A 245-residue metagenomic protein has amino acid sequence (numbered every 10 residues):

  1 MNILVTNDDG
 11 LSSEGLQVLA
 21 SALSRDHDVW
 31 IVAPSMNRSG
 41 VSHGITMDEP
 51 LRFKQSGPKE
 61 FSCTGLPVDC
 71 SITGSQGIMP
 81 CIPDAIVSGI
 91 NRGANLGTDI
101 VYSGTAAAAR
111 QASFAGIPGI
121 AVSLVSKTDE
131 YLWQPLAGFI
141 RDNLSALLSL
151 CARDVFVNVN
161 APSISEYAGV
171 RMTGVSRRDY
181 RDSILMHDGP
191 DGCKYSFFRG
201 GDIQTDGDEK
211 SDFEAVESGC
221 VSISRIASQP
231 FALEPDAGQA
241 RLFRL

Functional and structural regions predicted by a protein language model:
I3, S13-G77, C81-I82: A cross-family phosphate/adenosyl-ligand binding-site feature
V5-S12, D99-I100: Short, glycine-rich nucleotide/cofactor-binding loops
T6, V32-P34, S88-N91, V122-S123 (+2 more regions): Short beta-strand segments
D9, N37, L66, N91-A94 (+2 more regions): Short glycine-rich anion-binding loops that position phosphate/pyrophosphate groups of nucleotides and phosphorylated
A94-S103: Glycine/threonine-rich flexible loop motifs
Y102-K127: Short, acidic/small-residue loops that bind anionic groups at enzyme active sites
I120-L150: Short, glycine-/small-residue-rich phosphate/pyrophosphate-handling segment
L150-A152, N160-L245: C-terminal accessory domains and tails appended to enzymatic cores
